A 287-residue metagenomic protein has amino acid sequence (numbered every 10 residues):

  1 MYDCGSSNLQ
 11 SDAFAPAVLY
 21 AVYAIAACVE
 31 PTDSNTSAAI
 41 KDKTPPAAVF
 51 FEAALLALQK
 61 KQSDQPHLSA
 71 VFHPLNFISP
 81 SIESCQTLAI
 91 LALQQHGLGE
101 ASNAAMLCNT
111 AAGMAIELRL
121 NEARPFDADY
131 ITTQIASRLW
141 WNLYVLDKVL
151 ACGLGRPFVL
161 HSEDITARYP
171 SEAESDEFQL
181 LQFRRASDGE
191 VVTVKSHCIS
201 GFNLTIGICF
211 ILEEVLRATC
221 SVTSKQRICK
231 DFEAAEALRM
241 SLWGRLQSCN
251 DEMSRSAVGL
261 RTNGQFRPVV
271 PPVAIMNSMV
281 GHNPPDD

Functional and structural regions predicted by a protein language model:
M1-E100, E190-S196, Q226-R227, M253-V269 (+1 more regions): C-terminal transcriptional activation/regulatory domains of eukaryotic transcription factors
F14, V18, P80-E83, N103 (+3 more regions): Structural signature of alpha-solenoid helical repeat junctions
C85, A92, K148, S278-G281 (+1 more regions): Conserved small-residue packing positions in alpha-helical repeats and bundles
L98-M114: Classical protein tyrosine phosphatase
T132-E233: Fungal transcription factor middle regulatory core
D231-D287: Cytosolic regulatory protein-protein interaction regions
